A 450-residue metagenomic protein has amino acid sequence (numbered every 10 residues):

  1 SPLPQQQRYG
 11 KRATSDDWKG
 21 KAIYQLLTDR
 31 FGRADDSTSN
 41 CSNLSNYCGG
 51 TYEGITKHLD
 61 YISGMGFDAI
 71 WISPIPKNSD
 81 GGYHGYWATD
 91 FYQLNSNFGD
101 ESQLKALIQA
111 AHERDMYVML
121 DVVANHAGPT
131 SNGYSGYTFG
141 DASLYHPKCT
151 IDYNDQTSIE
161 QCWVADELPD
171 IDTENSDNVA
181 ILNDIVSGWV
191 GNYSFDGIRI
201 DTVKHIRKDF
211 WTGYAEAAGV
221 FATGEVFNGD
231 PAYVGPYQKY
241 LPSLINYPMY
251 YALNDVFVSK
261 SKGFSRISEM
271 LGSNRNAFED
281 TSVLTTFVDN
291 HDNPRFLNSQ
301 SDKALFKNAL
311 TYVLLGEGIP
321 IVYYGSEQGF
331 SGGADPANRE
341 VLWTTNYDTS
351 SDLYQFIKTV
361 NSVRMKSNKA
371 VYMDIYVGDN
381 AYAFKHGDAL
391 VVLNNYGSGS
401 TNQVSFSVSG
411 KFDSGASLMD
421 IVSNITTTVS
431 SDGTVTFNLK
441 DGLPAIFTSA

Functional and structural regions predicted by a protein language model:
P2-Q6, I108, H112-R114, D184-F287 (+5 more regions): Active-site-proximal helices and loops of the catalytic beta/alpha 8
L3-S15: A short, compositionally biased domain-edge/stem linker segment
T14-A22, L27-Y193, K208-V234, D255-V256: Substrate-binding/active-site clefts of carbohydrate-active enzymes
K19, Y86-T89, V164-D166, Y240 (+3 more regions): Short, solvent-exposed loop/turn segments at the edges of secondary structure
L27, I72, T202, Y324-S326: A secondary-structure boundary/capping signal
G54-K57, N308-Y312: Long, well-ordered alpha-helical scaffolding segments within enzyme catalytic domains, especially pronounced
A124, V288-R295: Active-site neighborhood of divalent metal-dependent phosphoester/pyrophosphate hydrolases
